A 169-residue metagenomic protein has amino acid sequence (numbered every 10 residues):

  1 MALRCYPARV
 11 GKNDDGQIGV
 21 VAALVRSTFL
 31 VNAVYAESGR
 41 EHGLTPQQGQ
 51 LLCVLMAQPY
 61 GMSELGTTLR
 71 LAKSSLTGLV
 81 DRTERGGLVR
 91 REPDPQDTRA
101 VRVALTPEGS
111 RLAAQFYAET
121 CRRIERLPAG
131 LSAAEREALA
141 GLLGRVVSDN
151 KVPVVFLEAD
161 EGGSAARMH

Functional and structural regions predicted by a protein language model:
M1-H42, L105, M168-H169: N-terminal leader segment of winged-helix/HTH proteins
M1-N13, A134-H169: C-terminal regulatory/oligomerization modules of transcriptional regulators
A23, L30, V34, Q50-M56 (+2 more regions): Pre-recognition alpha-helix immediately N-terminal to the DNA-recognition helix within helix-turn-helix or winged-helix
V25, C53-A57, Y117, G144: Short, locally clustered residues in the helix-turn-helix/winged-helix DNA-binding domain
N32, D81-G144: Charged, amphipathic alpha-helical coiled-coil/dimerization segments
A33-S75, G86, V154-D160: N-terminal helix-turn-helix DNA-binding core of bacterial DNA-binding proteins
